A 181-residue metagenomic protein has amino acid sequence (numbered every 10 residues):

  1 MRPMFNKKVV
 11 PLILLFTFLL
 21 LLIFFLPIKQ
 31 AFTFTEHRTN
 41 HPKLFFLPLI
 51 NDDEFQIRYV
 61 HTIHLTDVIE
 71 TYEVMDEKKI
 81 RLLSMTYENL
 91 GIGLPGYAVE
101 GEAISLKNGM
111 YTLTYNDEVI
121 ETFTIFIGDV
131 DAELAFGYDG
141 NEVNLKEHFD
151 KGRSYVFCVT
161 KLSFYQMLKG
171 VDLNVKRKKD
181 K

Functional and structural regions predicted by a protein language model:
M1-K7: Short, Lys/Arg-rich N-terminal segment immediately upstream of the first membrane anchor
V10-P27: Hydrophobic membrane-insertion alpha-helices, especially the h-region of bacterial N-terminal signal peptides
Q30-K43: Alpha-helical transmembrane signal-anchor/signal-peptide segments
A31, N51-I57: Short, hydrophobic/aromatic-rich segments at coil-to-beta transitions
F46, T71, A103: Short, surface-exposed charged micro-motifs
Q56-P95: Extracytoplasmic/periplasmic/luminal assembly and interaction segments in envelope/secretory/respiratory proteins
L94-G96, E100-K181: Mature, soluble, non-transmembrane domains
